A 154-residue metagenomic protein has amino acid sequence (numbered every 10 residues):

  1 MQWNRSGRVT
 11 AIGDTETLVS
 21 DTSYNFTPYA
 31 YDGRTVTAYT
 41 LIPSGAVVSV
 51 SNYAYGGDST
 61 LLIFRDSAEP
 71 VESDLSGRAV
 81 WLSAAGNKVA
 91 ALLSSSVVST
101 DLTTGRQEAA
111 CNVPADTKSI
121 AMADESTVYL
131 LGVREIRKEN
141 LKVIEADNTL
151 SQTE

Functional and structural regions predicted by a protein language model:
M1-D32, Y55-D74, S96-P114, E135-E154: Surface-exposed loop/turn elements that mediate protein-protein interactions on large endomembrane-trafficking
M1-R5, Y31-P43, L75-G86, A115-E125 (+1 more regions): Repeated scaffold domains used in trafficking and secretory/extracellular systems, primarily beta-propellers
A11, V48-V50, A91, L130: Residue position within the beta-strands of beta-propeller blades
E16-L18, A85, V89, K118-S119 (+1 more regions): A generic structural signal for ordered secondary structure
T22, T27-Y29, T37, S51-Y53 (+2 more regions): Intrinsically disordered, low-complexity segments enriched in small/polar residues
Y53-Y55, W81, A91, I120: Short glycine/serine/proline-enriched coil/turn segments at secondary-structure junctions
N87-L93, E125-L131: Short, surface-exposed secondary-structure junctions/capping segments
